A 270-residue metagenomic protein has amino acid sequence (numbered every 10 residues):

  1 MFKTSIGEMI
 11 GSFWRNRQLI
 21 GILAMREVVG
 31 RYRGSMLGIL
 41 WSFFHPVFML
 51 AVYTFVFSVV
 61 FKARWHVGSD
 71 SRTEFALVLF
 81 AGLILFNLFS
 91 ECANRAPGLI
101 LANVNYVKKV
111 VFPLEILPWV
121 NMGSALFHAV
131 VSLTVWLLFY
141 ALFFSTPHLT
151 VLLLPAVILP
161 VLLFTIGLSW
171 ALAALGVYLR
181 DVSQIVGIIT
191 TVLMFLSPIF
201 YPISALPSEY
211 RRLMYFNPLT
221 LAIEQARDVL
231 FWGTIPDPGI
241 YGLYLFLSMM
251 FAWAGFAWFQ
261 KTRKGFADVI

Functional and structural regions predicted by a protein language model:
M1-I270: Hydrophobic transmembrane alpha-helices and immediately adjacent juxtamembrane helices of multi-pass inner-membrane
